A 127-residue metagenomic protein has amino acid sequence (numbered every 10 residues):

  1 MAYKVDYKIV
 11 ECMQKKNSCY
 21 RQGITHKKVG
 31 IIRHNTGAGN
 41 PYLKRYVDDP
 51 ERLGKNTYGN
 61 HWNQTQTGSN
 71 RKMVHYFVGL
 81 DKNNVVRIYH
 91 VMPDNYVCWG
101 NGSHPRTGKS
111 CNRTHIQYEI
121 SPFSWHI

Functional and structural regions predicted by a protein language model:
A2-I127: Active-site-adjacent loop/helix surface patches within enzyme catalytic domains that shape the substrate-binding cleft
